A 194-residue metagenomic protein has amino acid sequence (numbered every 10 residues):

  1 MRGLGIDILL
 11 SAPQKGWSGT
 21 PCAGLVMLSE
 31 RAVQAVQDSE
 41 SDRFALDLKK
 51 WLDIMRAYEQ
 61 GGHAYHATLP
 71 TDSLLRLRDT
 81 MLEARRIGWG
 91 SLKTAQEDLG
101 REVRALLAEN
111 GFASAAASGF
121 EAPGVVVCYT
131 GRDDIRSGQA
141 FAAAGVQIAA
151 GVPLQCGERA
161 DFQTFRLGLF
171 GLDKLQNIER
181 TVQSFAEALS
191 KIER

Functional and structural regions predicted by a protein language model:
R2-Q14, G24: Conserved active-site segment immediately N-terminal to the catalytic lysine that forms the internal aldimine
L10-P13, G61-A64, N110-A113: Glycine-rich, charged/polar anion/phosphate-binding loops that engage phosphate groups from diverse ligands
A12-Q14, P21, L28-E30, A144 (+2 more regions): Fold-independent oxyanion-binding glycine-rich loops and adjacent beta-strand/coil segments at enzyme active sites
W17-E102, D173: Active-site C-terminal subdomain of aminotransferase-like
G88-A95, E109-S118, E193-R194: Flexible, glycine/charged-enriched surface loops at secondary-structure junctions
A108-G168, D173-R180: Conserved C-terminal alpha-helix-loop-beta "cap" of PLP-dependent enzymes that closes/shapes the active-site mouth
G171, K191-R194: Non-catalytic terminal extensions of PLP-dependent enzymes
S184-I192: C-terminal alpha-helix
